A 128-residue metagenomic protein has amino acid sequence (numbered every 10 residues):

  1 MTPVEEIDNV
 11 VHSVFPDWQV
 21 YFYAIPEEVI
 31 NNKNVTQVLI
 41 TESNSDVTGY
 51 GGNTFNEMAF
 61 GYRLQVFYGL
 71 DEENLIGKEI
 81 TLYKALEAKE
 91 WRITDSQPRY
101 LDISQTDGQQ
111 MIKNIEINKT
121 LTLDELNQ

Functional and structural regions predicted by a protein language model:
M1-Y50: Small/polar-rich, solvent-exposed N-terminal microdomains that initiate assembly or binding
V4-P16, K78-W91: Amphipathic alpha-helical segments
P26-K33, E72-G77, S104-Q105: Intrinsically disordered, low-complexity coil segments
V47-T48, L70-N74, L123-N127: Short, cysteine-centered beta-strand-loop-beta hairpins and adjacent loop/turn segments enriched in charged/polar
Y50-N56, T106: Short, solvent-exposed beta-strand/turn "edge" segments of beta-rich domains on protein surfaces
N56-L70, Q109-L121: Oligomerization/assembly interface segments of phage tail-like spikes and tubes
M58-A88: Mid-chain, well-packed structural core segment of small domains
E79-Q128: Acidic-leaning, charged glycine-interspersed low-complexity segments
